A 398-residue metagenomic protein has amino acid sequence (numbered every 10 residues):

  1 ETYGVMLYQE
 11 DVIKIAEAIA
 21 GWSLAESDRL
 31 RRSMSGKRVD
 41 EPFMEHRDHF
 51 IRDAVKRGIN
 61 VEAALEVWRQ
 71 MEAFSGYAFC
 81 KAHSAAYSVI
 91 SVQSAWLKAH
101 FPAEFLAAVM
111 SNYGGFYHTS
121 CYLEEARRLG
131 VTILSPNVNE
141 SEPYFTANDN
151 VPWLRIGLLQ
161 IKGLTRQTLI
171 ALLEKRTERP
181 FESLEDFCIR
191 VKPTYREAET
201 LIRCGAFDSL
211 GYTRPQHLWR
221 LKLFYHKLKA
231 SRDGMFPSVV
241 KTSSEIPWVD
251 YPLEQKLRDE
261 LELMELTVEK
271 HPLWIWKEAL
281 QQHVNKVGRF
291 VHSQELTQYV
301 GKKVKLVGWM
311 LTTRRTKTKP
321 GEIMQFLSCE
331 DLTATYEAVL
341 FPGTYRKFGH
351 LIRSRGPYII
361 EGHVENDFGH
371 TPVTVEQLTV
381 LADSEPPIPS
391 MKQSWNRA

Functional and structural regions predicted by a protein language model:
E1-A398: Noncatalytic, beta-rich nucleic-acid-contacting surfaces in large DNA/RNA-processing enzymes
